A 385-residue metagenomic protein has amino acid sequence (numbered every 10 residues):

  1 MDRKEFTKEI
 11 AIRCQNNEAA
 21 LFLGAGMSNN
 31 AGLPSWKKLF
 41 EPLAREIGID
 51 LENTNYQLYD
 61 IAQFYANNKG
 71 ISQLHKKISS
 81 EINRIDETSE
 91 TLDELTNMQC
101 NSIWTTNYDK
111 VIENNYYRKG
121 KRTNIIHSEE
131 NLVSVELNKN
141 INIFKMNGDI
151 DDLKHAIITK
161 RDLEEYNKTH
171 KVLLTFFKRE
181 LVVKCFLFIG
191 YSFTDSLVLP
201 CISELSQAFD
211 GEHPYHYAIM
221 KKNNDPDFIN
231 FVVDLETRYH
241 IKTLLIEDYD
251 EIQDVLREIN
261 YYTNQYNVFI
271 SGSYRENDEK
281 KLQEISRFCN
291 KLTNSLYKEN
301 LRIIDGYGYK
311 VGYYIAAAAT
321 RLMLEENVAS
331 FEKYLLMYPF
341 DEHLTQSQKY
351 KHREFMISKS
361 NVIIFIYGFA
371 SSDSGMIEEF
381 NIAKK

Functional and structural regions predicted by a protein language model:
M1-L21, M27-A31, E46, G70 (+6 more regions): SIR2/sirtuin-family catalytic core signature
R3-K4, K8-A20, M27-P34, K38 (+6 more regions): Metabolite-binding pocket within alpha/beta catalytic cores that recognizes anionic/polar moieties
L23-A25, N147-G148, N267-R275, F340: Short loop/turn segments at strand-loop or loop-helix junctions that form parts of catalytic or ligand-binding pockets
K38, C201-Q207, L235, T320-R321 (+1 more regions): Short, solvent-exposed amphipathic alpha-helical segments in soluble enzyme and RNA/protein-processing domains
L43-L58: Conserved phosphoryl-transfer catalytic core
N101, K184, S360-N361: Conserved acidic residues
R161-T175, C201, Q348-Y350, S374-I377: Active-site glycine-rich loop that binds ribose-phosphate moieties when present
E276-K385: Acidic/glycine-enriched connector segments
